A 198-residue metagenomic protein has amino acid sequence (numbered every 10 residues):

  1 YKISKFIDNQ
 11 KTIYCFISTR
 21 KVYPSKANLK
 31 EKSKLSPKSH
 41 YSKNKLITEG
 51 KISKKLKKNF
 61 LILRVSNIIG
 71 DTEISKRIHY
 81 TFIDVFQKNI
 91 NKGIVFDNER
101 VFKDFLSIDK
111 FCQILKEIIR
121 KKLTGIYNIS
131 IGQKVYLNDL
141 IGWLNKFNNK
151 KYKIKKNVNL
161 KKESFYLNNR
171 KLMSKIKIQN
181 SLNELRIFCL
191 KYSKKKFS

Functional and structural regions predicted by a protein language model:
K2-H40, L61: Conserved Rossmann-fold NAD(P)-dependent oxidoreductase catalytic core, especially the SDR/UDP-sugar
K2-I7, K51-I52, I114: Hydrophobic positions on the long internal alpha-helix of Rossmann-like NAD(P)-dependent oxidoreductase domains
P24-A27, T72-I74, N138-L140: Short glycine-/acidic-enriched loop or helix-start segments at secondary-structure transitions that form or flank
S36-L61: Active-site Tyr-X1-5-Lys
S53-F102, I108: NAD(P)-dependent short-chain dehydrogenase/reductase
I69-T72, V95-F102, Y127-V135, N159-L160 (+1 more regions): Glycine-rich Rossmann NAD(P)(H)-binding loop
I108, Y136-G142, K155-S198: Conserved C-terminal active-site "lid" loop/helix of NAD(P)H-dependent oxidoreductases that clamps the redox cofactor
C112-I114, R120-L160, F197: Mid/C-terminal beta-alpha module of Rossmann-like enzyme folds, strongest in SDR-family dehydrogenases/epimerases
